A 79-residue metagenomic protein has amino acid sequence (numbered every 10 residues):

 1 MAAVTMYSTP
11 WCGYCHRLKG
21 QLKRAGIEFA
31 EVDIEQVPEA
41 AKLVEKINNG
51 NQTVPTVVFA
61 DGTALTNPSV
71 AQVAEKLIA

Functional and structural regions predicted by a protein language model:
M1-E28: Local sequence-structure signature of Cys/Sec-based thiol-disulfide redox active-site neighborhoods
I27-A41: Thiol-based oxidoreductase modules, predominantly thioredoxin-like and allied folds used for disulfide exchange
K42-K46: Short, charge-rich, low-complexity interaction segments located in flexible loops at or near secondary-structure
N48-V58: Structural micro-motif
F59-A79: Non-catalytic, surface beta->alpha helical segment in thiol-disulfide oxidoreductase systems
